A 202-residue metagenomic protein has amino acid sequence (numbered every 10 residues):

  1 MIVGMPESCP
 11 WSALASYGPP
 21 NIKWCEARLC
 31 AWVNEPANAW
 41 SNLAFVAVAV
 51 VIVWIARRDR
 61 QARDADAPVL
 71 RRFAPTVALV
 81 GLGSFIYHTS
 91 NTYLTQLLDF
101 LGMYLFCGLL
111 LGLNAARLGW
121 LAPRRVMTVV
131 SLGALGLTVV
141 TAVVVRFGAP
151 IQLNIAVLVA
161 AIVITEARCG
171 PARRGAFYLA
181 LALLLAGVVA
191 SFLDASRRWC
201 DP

Functional and structural regions predicted by a protein language model:
I2-P202: Multi-pass alpha-helical transmembrane bundles in non-GPCR membrane proteins that perform intramembrane catalysis
